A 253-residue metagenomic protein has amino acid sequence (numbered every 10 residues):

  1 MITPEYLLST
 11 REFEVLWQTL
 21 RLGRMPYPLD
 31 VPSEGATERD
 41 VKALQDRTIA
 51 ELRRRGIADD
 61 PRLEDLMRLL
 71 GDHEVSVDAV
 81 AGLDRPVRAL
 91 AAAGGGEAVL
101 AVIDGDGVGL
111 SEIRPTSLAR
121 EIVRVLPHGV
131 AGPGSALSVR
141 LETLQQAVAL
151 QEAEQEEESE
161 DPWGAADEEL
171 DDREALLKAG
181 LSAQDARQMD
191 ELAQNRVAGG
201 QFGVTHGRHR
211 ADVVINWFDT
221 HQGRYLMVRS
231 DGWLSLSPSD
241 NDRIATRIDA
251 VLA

Functional and structural regions predicted by a protein language model:
M1-R53, I57-D60, D65, G71-D72: Short, amphipathic alpha-helical interface elements at domain boundaries that mediate macromolecular binding
L63-A253: Non-catalytic recognition/regulatory regions in large multidomain proteins
